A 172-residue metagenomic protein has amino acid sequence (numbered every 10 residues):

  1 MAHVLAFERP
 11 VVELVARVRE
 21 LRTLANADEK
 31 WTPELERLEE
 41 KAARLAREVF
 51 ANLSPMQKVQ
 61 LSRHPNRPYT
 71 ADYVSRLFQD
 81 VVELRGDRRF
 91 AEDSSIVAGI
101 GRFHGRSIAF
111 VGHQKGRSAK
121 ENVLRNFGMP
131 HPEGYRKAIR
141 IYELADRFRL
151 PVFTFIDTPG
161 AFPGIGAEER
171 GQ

Functional and structural regions predicted by a protein language model:
M1-Q172: Terminal-region recognition feature
